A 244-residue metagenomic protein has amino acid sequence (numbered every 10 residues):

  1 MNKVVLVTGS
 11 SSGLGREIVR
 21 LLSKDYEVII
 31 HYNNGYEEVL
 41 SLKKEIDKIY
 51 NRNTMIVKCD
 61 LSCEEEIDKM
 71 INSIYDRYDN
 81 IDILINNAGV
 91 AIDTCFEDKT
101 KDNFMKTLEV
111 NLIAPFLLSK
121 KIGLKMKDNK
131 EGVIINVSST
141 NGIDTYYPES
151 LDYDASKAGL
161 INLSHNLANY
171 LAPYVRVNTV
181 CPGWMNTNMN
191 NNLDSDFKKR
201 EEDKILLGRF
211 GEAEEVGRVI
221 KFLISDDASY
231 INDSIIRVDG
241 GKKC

Functional and structural regions predicted by a protein language model:
S11-S12: Conserved glycine-rich cofactor-binding loop
Y26-S41: Conserved glycine-rich Rossmann-like NAD(P)H-binding loop of the short-chain dehydrogenase/reductase
C95-F96, N103-L108, N190, F197 (+1 more regions): Substrate-binding pocket helix/loop in short-chain dehydrogenase/reductase
S119, S156, S164: Active-site helix of classical SDR
S139: Residue(s) in the substrate-gating loop at a strand-loop-helix junction that position the organic substrate next
D144, K221, N232-C244: Short C-terminal tail/terminal secondary-structure segment of NAD(P)H-dependent dehydrogenase/reductase domains
A172-R176, I231-D233: Short, small/polar-rich loop/turn modules that mediate ligand/substrate recognition or access, typified
